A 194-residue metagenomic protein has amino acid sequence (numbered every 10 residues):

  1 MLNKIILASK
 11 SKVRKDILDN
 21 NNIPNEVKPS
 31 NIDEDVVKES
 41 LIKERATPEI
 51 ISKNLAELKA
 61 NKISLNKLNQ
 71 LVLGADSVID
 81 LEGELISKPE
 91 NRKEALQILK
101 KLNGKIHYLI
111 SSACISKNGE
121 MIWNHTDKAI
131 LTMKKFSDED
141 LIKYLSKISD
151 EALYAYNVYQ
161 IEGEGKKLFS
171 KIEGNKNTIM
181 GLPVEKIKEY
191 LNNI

Functional and structural regions predicted by a protein language model:
M1-L71, E84-L85, E139, K143-S146 (+2 more regions): N-terminal polybasic phosphate/anion-binding patch
A60, G104-H107, S149-L153: Generic structural signal for secondary-structure transition and capping sites
Q70-L71, H107-Y108, S112, K167: Structural motif
G74: Generic enzyme active-site microenvironment
S77-H107, M133: Active-site-adjacent loop/tail segments of enzyme domains
D80, C114-K117, K171: Short beta-strand-to-turn element immediately C-terminal to the catalytic PLP-Schiff-base lysine in fold type I
I98, S112-W123, K128: Anionic-ligand binding region
N124-I194: Active-site oxyanion/phosphate-handling segment shared across diverse enzymes
